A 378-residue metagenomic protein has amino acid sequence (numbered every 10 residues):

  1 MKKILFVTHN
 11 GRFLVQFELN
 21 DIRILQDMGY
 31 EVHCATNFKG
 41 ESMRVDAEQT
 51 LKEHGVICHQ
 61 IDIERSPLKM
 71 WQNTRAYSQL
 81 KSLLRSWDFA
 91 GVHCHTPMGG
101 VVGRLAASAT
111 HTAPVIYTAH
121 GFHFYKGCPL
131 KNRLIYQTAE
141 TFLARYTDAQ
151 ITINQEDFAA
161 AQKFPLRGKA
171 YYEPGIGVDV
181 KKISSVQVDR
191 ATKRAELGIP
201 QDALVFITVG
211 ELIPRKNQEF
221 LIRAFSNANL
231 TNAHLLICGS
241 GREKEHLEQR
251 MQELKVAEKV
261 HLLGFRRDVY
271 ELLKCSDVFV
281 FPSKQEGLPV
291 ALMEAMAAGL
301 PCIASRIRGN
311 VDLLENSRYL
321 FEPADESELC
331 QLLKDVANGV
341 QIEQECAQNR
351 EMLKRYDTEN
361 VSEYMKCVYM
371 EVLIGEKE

Functional and structural regions predicted by a protein language model:
L5-Q72, E156-A161, Y172, R242: N-terminal strand-loop element at the rim of the active site of nucleotide-sugar-dependent glycosyltransferases
V15-R23, L204-N227, R242-E248, S327: A conserved mid-protein helix/loop that constitutes part of the nucleotide-sugar donor-binding site
D46-T50, S184-I199: A short helix/loop element that forms part of the nucleotide-sugar donor recognition site in Leloir-type
H59, T141-V188: Donor nucleotide-sugar binding/catalytic pocket of nucleotide-sugar-dependent glycosyltransferases
E248-G264: Nucleotide-activated donor-binding/catalytic signature segment of Leloir-type glycosyltransferases, i.e., the conserved
F265, K284: Aromatic "clamp/platform" in nucleotide-sugar-dependent glycosyltransferases that forms part of the donor/acceptor
P301-A304: Short hydrophobic beta-strand element within catalytic cores of glycosyltransferases and related nucleotide-activated
N316-S327, D335-V340: Conserved acidic donor-binding segment of nucleotide-sugar-dependent glycosyltransferases
